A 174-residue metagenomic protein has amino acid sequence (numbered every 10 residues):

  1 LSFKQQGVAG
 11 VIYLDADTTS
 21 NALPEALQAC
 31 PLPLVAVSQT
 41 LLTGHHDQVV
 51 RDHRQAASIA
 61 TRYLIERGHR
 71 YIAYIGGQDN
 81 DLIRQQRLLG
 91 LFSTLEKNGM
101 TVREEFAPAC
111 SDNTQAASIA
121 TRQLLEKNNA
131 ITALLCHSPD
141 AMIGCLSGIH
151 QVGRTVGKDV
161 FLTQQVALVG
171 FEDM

Functional and structural regions predicted by a protein language model:
S2-I12, N21-M174: Bacterial carbohydrate/catabolite-sensing allosteric modules
A16: Short, conserved catalytic or interaction motifs in soluble domains
